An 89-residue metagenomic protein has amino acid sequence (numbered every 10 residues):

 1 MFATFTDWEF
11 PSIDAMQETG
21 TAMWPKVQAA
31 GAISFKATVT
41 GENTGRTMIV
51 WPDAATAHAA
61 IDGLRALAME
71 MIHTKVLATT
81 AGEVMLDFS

Functional and structural regions predicted by a protein language model:
M1-S89: Short S/T/G/P-rich N-terminal loop/turn motif that feeds into the first structured element of a domain
